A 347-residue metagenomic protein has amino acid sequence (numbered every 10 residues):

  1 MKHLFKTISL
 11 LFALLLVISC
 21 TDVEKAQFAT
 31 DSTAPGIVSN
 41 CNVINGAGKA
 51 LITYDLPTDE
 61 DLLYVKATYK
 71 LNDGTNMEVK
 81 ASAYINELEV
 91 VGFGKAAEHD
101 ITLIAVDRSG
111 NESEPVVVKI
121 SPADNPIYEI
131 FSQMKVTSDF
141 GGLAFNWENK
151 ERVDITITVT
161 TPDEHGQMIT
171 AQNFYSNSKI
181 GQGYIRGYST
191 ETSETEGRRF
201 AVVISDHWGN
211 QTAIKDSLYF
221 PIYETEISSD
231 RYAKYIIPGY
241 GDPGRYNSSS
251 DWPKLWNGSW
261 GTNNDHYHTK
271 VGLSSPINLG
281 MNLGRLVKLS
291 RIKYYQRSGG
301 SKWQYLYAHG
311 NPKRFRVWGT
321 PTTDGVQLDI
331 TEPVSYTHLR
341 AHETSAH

Functional and structural regions predicted by a protein language model:
I18-S19: C-terminal motif of bacterial Sec signal peptides marking the signal peptidase cleavage site
D22-D59, V116-E151, S217-A233: Pro/Thr/Ser/Gly-rich low-complexity, intrinsically disordered linker/stalk tracts
P57-K70, E148-Q172, P312: Solvent-exposed loop/turn segments flanking beta-strands in beta-repeat/beta-sandwich domains
Y64-K95, D163-E194, L339: Recognizes extended acidic, P/S/T-rich segments that occur within or adjacent to Ig-like beta-sandwich modules
V90-S113, G187-I214: Beta-strand-rich modules
I130-T160, D230-S259: Compositionally biased low-complexity segments at domain edges in trafficked proteins and select soluble regulators
S259-I330: Aromatic, loop-rich ligand-recognition surfaces of beta-strand-rich domains
T337-T344: Conserved small/polar residues in nucleotide/adenosyl-binding loops
